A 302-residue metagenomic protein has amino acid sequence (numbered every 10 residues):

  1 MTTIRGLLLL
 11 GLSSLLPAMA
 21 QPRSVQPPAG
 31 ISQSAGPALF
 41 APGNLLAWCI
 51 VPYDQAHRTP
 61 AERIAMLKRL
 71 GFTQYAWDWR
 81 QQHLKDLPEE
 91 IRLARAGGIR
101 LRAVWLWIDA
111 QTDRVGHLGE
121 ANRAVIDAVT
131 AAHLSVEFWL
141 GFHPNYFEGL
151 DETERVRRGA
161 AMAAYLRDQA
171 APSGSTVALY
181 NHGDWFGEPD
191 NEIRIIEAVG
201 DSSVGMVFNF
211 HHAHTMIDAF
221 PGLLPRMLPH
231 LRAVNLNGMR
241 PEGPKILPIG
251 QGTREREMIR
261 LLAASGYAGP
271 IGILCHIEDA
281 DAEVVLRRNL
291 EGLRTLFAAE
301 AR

Functional and structural regions predicted by a protein language model:
M1-T2: N-terminal secretory signal peptides that target proteins for export/translocation
R5-L8, L118, L286: Intrinsic-disorder-associated interaction segments
R5-P17: Bacterial N-terminal signal peptides
Q21-L46, R58-A65, A160-D168, G174 (+1 more regions): Histidine-acidic metal/acid-base catalytic patches
R23-L134, D201, G205, L228-P229 (+1 more regions): N-terminal pre-domain/capping segments
A47-V51, A76-D78, R102-W107, S135-H143 (+4 more regions): A cross-family glycoside hydrolase active-site/sugar-binding cleft signature
V51-P60, Y75-P88, W107-A121, Y146-L150 (+4 more regions): Acidic-and-aromatic substrate-binding clefts and catalytic sites of carbohydrate-active enzymes
R100, T112-M206, E283: Active-site acidic/histidine proton-transfer and metal-coordination neighborhood in alpha/beta enzyme cores
